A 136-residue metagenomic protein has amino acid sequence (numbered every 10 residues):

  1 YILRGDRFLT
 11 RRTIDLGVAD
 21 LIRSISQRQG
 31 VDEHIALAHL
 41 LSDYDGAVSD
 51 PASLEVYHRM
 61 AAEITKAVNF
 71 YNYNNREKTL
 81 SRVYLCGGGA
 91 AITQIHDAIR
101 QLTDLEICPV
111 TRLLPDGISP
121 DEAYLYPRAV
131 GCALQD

Functional and structural regions predicted by a protein language model:
Y1-D136: Hydrophobic/aromatic-enriched cytosolic interaction surfaces used to assemble or bind macromolecules
